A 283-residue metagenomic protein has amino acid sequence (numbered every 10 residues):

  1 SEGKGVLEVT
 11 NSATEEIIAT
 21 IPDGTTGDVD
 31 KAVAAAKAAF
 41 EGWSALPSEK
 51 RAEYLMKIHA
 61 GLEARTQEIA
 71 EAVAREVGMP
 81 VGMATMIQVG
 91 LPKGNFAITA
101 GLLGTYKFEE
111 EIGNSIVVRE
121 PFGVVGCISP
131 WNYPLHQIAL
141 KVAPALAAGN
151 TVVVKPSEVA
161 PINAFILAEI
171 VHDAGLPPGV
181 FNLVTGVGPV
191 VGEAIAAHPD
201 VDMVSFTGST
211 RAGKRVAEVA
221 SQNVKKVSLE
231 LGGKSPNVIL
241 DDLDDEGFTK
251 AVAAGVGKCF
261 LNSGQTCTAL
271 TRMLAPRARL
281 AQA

Functional and structural regions predicted by a protein language model:
S1-I21, E53, K57, Y106-I128 (+1 more regions): Terminal low-complexity tails and localization/encapsulation signals of metabolic enzymes
E15, R51, V73, F96 (+5 more regions): Residue-level signal for inorganic ion chemistry
A34, M56-Q67, M79-T105: Long amphipathic alpha-helix in the N-terminal Rossmann-like dinucleotide-binding domain of NAD(P)-dependent
K107-G179, D202, V224: Conserved small-residue-rich beta-alpha loop and adjacent elements that most often cradle the phosphate/pyrophosphate
N114-S115, N182-S205: A structured beta-alpha segment of the ubiquitous adenosine-cofactor-binding alpha/beta core
N150, K155-S157, T185, T207 (+1 more regions): Short beta->alpha connector loops at strand-helix junctions that form conserved, small/polar/Pro-enriched
V154-K155, A160, T185, S228-L229 (+1 more regions): Hydrophobic residues in well-ordered beta-strands that form the structural core
R211-A283: ALDH superfamily catalytic-core signature
